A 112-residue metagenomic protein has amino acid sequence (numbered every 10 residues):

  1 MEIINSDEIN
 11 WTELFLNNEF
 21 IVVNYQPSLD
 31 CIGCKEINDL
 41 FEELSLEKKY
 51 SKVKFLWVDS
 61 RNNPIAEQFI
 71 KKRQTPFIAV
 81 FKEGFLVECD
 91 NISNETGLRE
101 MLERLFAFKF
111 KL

Functional and structural regions predicted by a protein language model:
M1-I21, G97-L112: N-terminal leader/targeting and pre-domain segments
I3-S6, Y25-P27, N38, S45 (+1 more regions): Thiol-based oxidoreductase modules, predominantly thioredoxin-like and allied folds used for disulfide exchange
V22, F55, I78-V80: Structural signal for hydrophobic/aromatic residues that build the beta-strand cores of folded beta-sheet domains
C31-C34: Short cysteine clusters
E36, F69, N91-S93: Short coil/turn segments at secondary-structure boundaries
Q68-Q74: A short glycine-leucine-enriched loop at secondary-structure breakpoints that most characteristically corresponds
Q74-L112: Non-catalytic, surface beta->alpha helical segment in thiol-disulfide oxidoreductase systems
